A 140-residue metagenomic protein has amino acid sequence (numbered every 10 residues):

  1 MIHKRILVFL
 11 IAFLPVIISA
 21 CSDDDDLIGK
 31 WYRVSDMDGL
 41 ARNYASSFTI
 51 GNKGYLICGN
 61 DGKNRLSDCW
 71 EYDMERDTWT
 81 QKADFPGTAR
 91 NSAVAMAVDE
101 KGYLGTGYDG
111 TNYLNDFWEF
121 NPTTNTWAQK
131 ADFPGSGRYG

Functional and structural regions predicted by a protein language model:
M1-V8: Bacterial N-terminal signal peptides that target proteins for export
V8-I17: Bacterial N-terminal signal peptides
I11, C21-G140: Kelch-like beta-propeller repeat domains
